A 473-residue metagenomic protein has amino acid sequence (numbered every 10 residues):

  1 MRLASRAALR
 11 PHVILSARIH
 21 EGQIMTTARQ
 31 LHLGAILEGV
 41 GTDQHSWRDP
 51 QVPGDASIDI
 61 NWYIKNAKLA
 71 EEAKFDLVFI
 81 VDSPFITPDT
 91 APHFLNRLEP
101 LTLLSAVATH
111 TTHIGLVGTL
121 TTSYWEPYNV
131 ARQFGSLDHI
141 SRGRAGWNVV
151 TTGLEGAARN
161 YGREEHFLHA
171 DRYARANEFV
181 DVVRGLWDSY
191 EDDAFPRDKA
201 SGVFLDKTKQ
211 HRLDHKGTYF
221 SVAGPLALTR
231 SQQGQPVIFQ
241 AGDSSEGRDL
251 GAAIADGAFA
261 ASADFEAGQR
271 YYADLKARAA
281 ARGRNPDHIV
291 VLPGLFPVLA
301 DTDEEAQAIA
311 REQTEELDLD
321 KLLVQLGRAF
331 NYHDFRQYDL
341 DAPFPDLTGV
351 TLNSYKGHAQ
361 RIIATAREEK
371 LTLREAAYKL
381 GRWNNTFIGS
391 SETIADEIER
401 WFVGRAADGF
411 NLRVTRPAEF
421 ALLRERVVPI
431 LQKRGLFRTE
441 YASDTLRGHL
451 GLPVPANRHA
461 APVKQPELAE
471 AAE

Functional and structural regions predicted by a protein language model:
P11-I24: Short, Lys/Arg-enriched N-terminal segments with co-localized hydrophobic residues within the first ~10-30 amino acids
G22-G41, A170-Q233, E266-R400, Q432-E473: An alpha-helical appendage that flanks or caps ligand/catalytic pockets
I24-H110, Q233-P236, V454, P462-E473: N-terminal beta1-alpha1-beta2 module of alpha/beta enzyme domains
T27-L31, F75-D76, T111-L116, S141-A145 (+4 more regions): Short, well-ordered coil/turn segments that N-cap beta-strands
L33, K74, V107, L137 (+7 more regions): Conserved, mostly hydrophobic/aromatic
L33-A35, V78-I80, L116-G118, A145-V149 (+4 more regions): Hydrophobic faces of well-ordered beta-strands that scaffold small-molecule active sites in alpha/beta enzyme cores
G34, V52-A56, L104-G115, T122-K209 (+2 more regions): Hydrophobic, small-residue-rich alpha-helical packing segments that form membrane-like cores
W47-I60, T119-Y128, G234-S245, V298-A300 (+1 more regions): Active-site mouth loops of central-metabolism enzymes
